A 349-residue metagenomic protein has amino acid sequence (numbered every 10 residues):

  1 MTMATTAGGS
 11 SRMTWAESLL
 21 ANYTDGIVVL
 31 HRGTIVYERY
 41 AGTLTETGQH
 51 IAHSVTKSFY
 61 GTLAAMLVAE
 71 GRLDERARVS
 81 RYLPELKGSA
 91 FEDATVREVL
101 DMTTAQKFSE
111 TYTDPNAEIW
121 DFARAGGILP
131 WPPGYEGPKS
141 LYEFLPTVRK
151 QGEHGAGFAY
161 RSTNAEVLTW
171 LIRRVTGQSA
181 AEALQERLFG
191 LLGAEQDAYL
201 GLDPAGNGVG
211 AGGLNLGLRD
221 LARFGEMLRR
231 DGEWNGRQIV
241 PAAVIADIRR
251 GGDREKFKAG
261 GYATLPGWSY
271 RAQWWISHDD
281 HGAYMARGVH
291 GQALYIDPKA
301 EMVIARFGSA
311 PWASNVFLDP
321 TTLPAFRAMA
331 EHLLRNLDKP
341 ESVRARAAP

Functional and structural regions predicted by a protein language model:
T14-L44, L294, E301-A305: A short, well-structured edge-of-sheet supersecondary motif
Y23, S89-L141, L145: Extended ligand-binding groove/face enriched in aromatic
G33, I51-R76, V99, L168-I172 (+1 more regions): Active-site SXXK
Y40, E46-T47, Y112-T113, A125-A205: Catalytic-site signature segments of enzymes, centered on catalytic residues
I51, A69-T111, T147-R149, V175-G212 (+1 more regions): Active-site helix/loop module of the DD-peptidase/beta-lactamase fold, centered on the serine-lysine SxxK catalytic
M102, N164-L171, G212-E233, Q292-G308: Active-site-proximal alpha-helical segments within enzyme catalytic domains
E195-Y199, R249-V303: Active-site Gly/Thr loop motif
A283-P349: Structured C-terminal helix/loop/strand segments within mature extracytoplasmic catalytic/sensor domains
